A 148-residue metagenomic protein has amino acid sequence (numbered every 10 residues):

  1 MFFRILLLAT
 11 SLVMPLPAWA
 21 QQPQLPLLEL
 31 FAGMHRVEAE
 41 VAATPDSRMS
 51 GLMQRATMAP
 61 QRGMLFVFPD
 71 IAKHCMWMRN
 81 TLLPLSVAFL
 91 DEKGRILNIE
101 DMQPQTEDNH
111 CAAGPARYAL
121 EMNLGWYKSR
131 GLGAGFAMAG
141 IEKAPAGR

Functional and structural regions predicted by a protein language model:
R4-P17: Bacterial N-terminal signal peptides
Q21-R148: Compact, glycine-rich, soluble single-domain proteins
